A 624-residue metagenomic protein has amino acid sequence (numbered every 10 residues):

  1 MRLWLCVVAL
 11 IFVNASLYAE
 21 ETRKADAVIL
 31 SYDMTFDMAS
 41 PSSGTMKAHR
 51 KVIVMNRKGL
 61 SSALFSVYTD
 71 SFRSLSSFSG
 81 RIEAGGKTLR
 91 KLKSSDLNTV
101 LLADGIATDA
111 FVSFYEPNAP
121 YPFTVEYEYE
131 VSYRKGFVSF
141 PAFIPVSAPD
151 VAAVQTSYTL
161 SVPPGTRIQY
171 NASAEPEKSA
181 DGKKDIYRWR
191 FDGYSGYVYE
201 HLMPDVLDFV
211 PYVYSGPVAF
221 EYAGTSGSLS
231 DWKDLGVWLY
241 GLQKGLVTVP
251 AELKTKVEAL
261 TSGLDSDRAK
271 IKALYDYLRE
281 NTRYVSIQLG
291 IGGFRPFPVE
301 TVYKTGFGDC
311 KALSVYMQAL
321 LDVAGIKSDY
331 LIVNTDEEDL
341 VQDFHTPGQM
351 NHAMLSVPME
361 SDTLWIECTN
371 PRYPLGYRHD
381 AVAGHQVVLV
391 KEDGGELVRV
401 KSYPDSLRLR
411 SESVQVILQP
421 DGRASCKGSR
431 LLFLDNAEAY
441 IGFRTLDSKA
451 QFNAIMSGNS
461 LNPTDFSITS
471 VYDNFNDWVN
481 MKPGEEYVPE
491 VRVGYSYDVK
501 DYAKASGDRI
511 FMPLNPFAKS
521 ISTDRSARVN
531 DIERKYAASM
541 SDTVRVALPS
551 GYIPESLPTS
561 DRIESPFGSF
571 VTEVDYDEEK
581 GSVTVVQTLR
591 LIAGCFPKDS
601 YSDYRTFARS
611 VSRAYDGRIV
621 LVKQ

Functional and structural regions predicted by a protein language model:
L3-V13, M317: Sec-dependent N-terminal signal peptides
A15-A19: Sec/Tat signal peptide C-region and signal peptidase I cleavage site
E20-Q624: A sensor for short, sequence-defined functional sites
